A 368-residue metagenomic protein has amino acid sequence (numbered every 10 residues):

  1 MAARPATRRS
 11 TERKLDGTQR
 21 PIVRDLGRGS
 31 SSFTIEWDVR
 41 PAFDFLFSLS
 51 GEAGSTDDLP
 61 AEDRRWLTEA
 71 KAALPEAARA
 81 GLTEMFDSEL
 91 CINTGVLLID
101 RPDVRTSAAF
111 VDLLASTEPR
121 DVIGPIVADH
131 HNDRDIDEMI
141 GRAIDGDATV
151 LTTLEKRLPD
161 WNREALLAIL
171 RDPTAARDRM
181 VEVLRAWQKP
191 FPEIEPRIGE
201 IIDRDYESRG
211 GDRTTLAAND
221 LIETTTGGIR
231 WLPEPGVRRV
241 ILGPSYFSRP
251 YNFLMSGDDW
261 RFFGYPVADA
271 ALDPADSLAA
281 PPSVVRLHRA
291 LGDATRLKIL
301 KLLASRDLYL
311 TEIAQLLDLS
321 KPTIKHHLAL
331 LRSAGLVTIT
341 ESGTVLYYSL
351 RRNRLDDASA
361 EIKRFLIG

Functional and structural regions predicted by a protein language model:
A2-E234, R261: N-terminal, charged low-complexity regulatory/assembly segments
D57, L278, S349: Charge-dense, low-complexity intrinsically disordered segments
A77, A294-T295, N353: Cytosolic histidine kinase catalytic core of two-component systems
L221-I222, R230-T338, S342-T344, S359-E361 (+1 more regions): Extended mid-to-C-terminal alpha-helical interaction segments
S305, R351-N353: Structured loop/turn residues at secondary-structure junctions
T344-L350: Minor-groove-contacting beta-hairpin "wing" of winged helix-turn-helix DNA-binding domains
R354-A358: Short, charged/polar, Gly/Pro-enriched secondary-structure boundary elements
